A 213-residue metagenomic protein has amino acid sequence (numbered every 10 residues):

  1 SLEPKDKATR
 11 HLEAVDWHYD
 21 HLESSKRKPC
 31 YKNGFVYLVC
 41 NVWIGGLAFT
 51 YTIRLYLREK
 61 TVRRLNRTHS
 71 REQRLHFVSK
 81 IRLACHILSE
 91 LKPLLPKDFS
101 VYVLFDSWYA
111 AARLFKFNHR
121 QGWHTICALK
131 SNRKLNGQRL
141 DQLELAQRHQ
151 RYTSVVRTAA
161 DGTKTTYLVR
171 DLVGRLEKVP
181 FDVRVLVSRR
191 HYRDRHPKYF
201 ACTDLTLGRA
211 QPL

Functional and structural regions predicted by a protein language model:
S1-K5, C40, V103-A110, T125 (+1 more regions): Short, conserved catalytic/metal-binding motifs centered on acidic residues
S1-K60, T166-L172: Active-site-proximal, Lys/Arg-enriched surface segment that forms a nucleic-acid-binding/basic interface patch
L2-E3, G45, Y109-A111, S131-K134 (+1 more regions): Short, solvent-exposed loop/turn segments at secondary-structure junctions
K5-K7, T50, R113, N136-G137 (+1 more regions): Short helix/loop capping segments that flank catalytic or ligand/cofactor-binding pockets
F35-Y37, V183, R195-Y199: Short, surface-exposed beta-edge/turn micro-motifs
N41-W43, A128, S188-R190, C202-L205: Structured loops at beta-to-helix junctions and adjacent beta-edge loops in soluble globular domains
L65-Y192: An internal, acidic/charged active-site-proximal segment that coordinates divalent cations and/or engages
R195-L213: Extended, non-catalytic structural segments that build the interaction scaffolds of large macromolecular assemblies
